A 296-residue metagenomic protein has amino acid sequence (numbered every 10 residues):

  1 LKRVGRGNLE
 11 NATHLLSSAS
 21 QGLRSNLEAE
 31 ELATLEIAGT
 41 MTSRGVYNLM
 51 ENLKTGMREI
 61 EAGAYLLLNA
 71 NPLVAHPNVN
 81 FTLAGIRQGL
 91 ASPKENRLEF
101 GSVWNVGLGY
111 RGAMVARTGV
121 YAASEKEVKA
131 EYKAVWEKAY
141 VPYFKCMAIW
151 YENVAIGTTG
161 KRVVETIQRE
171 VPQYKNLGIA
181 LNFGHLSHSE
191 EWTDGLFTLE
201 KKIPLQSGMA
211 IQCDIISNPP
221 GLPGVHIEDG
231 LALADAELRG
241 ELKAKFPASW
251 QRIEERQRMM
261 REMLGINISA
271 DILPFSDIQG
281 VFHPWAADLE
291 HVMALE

Functional and structural regions predicted by a protein language model:
L1-E296: Active-site neighborhoods and metal-handling regions in enzymes and metal-associated proteins
